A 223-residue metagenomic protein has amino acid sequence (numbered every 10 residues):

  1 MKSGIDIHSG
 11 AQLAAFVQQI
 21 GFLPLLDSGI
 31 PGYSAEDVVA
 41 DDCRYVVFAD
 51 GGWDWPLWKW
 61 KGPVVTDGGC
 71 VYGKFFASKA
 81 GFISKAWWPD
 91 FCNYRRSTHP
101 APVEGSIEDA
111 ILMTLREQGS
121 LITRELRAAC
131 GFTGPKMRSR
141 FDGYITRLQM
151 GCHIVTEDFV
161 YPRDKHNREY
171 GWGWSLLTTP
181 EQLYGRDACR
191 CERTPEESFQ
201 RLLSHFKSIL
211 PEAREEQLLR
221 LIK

Functional and structural regions predicted by a protein language model:
M1-K223: Long, low-complexity intrinsically disordered regions
